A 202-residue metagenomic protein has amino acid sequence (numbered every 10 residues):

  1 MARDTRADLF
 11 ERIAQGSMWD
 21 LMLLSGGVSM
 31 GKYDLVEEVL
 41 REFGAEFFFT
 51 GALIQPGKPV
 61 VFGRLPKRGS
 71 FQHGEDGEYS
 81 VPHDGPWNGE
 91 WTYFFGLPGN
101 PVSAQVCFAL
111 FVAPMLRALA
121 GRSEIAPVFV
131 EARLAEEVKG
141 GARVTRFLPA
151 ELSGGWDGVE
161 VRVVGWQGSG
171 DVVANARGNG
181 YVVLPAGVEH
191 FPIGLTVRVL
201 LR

Functional and structural regions predicted by a protein language model:
M1-L35, V39-F43: N-terminal small/polar loop signature for handling phosphorylated ligands or for N-terminal nucleophile
E42-R202: Flexible glycine/proline-rich
